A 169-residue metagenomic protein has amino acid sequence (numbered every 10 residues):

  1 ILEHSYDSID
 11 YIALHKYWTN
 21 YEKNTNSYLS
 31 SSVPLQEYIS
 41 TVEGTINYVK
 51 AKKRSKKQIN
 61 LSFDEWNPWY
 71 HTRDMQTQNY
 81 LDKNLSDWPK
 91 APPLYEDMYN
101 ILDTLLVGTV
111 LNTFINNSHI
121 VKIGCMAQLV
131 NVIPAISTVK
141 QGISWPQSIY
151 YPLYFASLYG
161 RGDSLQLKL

Functional and structural regions predicted by a protein language model:
I1, T19-I39, N47, A91-D103: The substrate-binding groove and active-site-proximal loops of carbohydrate-active enzymes, especially glycoside
L2-S8: Acidic (Asp/Glu)-rich catalytic clusters
I9-A13, K56-S62, I123: Structural preference for beta-strand elements that scaffold enzyme active sites
Y11-T19, E65, Q128: Core alpha/beta catalytic barrel or barrel-like domain that forms the active/cofactor pocket in diverse metabolic
V42: Active-site-proximal structural segments of metal-dependent nucleotidyl cyclase/transferase enzymes
V49-K56: Short helix-capping segments at alpha-helix termini
L61-L169: Aromatic/acidic polysaccharide-binding cleft in carbohydrate-active enzymes
